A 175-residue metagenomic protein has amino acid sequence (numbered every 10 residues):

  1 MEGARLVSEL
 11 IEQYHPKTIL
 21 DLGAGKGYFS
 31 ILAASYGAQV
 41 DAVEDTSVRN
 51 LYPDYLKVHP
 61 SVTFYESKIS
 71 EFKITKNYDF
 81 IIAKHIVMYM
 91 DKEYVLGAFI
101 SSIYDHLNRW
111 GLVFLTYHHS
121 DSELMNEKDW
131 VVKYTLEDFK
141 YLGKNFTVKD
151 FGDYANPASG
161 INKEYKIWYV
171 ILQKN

Functional and structural regions predicted by a protein language model:
M1-Y14, G25-P60, E66-K73, E93-Y94 (+1 more regions): Class I (Rossmann-like) S-adenosyl-L-methionine-dependent methyltransferase catalytic domain, capturing the SAM-binding
L22: Conserved beta-strand/loop positions that form the S-adenosyl-L-methionine
I31-A34, I100, Y104: A structural alpha-helix within SAM-dependent methyltransferase catalytic domains
I82: A conserved beta-strand element that flanks and buttresses the S-adenosyl-L-methionine
H85-Y89: Short catalytic micro-motifs in class I SAM-dependent methyltransferases
M90-S102: A short, conserved alpha-helix within the catalytic core of class I
L107-L112: Short glycine-dipeptide loop
